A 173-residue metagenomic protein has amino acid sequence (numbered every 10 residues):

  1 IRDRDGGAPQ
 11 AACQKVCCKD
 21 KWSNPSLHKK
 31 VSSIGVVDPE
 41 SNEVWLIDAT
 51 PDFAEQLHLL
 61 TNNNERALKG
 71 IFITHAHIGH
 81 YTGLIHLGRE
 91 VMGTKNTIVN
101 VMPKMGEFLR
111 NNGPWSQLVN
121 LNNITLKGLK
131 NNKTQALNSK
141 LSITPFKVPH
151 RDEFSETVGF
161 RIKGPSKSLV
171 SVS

Functional and structural regions predicted by a protein language model:
I1-V172: Binuclear metal-dependent hydrolase catalytic cores
